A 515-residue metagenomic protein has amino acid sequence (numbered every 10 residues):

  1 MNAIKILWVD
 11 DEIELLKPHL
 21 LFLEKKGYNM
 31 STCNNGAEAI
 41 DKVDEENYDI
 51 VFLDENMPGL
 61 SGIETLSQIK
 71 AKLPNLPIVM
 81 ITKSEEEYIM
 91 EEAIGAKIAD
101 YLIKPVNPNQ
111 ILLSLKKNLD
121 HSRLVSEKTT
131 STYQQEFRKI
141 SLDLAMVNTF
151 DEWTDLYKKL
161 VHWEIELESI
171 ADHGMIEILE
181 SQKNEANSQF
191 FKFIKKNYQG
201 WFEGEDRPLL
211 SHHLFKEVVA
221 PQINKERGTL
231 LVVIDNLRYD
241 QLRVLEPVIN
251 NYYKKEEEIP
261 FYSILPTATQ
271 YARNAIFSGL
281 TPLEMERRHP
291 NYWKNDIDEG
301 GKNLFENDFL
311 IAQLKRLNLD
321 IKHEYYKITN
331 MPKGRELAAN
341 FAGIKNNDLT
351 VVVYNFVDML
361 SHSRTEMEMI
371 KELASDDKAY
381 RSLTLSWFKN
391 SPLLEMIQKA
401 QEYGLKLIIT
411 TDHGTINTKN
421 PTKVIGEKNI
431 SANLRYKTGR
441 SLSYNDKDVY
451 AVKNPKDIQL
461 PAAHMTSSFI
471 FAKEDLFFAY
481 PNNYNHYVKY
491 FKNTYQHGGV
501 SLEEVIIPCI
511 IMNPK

Functional and structural regions predicted by a protein language model:
E12, L21-F22, N56, E91 (+3 more regions): Feature captures the catalytic ectodomains and active-site-proximal regions of enzymes that hydrolyze or transfer
I13-S31: Two-component/phosphorelay signaling modules centered on CheY-like receiver
N34-E38, S61-E64: Acidic catalytic/metal-coordinating carboxylates
D41, I63-P74: Short amphipathic alpha-helix used as the core "switch/output" element in two-component signaling
N47-F52: Active-site beta3 strand of CheY-like receiver
D54, T82: Active-site residues of response regulator receiver
E64, E85-D100: Alpha4 helix (beta4-alpha4-beta5 surface) of REC/receiver domains from two-component response regulators
V106-L115: C-terminal output helix
